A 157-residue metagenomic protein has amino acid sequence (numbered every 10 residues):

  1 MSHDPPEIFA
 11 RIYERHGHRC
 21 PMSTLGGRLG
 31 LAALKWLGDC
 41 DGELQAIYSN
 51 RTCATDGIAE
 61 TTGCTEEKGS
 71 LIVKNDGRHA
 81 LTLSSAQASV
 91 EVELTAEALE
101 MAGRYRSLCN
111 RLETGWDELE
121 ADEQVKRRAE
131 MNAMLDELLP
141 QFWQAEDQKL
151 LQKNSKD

Functional and structural regions predicted by a protein language model:
M1-D157: Non-transmembrane, aqueous-exposed alpha-helical and coiled segments at domain scale
